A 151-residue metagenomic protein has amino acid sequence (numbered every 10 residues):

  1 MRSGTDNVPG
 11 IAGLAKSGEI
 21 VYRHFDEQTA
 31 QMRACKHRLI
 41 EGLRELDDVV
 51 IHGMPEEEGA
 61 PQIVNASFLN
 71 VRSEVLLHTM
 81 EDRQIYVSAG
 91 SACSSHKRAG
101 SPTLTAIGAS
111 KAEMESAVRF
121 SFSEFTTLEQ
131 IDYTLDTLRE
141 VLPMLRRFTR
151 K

Functional and structural regions predicted by a protein language model:
M1-K151: Pyridoxal 5′-phosphate
